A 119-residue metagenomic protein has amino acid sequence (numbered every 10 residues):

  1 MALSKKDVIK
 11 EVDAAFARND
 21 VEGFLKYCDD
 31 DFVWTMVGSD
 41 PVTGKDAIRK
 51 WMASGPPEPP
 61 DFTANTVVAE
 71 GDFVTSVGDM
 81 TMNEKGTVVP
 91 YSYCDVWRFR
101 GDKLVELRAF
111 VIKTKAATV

Functional and structural regions predicted by a protein language model:
L3-E11, A15-R18, V33-T35, S39-V119: A beta-strand edge to alpha-helix "cap/lid" segment located at domain peripheries
D30: Short glycine-dipeptide loop
